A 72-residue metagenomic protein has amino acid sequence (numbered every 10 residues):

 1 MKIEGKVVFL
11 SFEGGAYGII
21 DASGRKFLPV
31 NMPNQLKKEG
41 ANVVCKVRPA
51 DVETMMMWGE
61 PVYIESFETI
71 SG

Functional and structural regions predicted by a protein language model:
M1-E13, C45-K46, T69-I70: Structural detector for short beta-strands of small beta-barrel domains
I3, G15, A41-V43, W58-Y63: A generic structural signal for short beta-strands and their flanking turns/coil linkers
F9, L36-E39, G72: Domain-level signature for proteins that mediate thiol-based redox and metal-cofactor handling
Y17-A22: Short, acidic/hydrophobic/Gly-rich beta-strand patch recurrent on exposed beta strands that often constitutes part
S23, V47-D51, E68: Short glycine-rich, polar/acidic loop-and-turn segments at beta strand-coil junctions
G24-L36: Beta-strand/loop nucleic-acid-binding surfaces
G40-M55: Flexible glycine-rich surface loops and low-complexity tracts that mediate binding to linear polymers
V52-G72: OB-fold/S1-family single-stranded nucleic acid-binding modules
